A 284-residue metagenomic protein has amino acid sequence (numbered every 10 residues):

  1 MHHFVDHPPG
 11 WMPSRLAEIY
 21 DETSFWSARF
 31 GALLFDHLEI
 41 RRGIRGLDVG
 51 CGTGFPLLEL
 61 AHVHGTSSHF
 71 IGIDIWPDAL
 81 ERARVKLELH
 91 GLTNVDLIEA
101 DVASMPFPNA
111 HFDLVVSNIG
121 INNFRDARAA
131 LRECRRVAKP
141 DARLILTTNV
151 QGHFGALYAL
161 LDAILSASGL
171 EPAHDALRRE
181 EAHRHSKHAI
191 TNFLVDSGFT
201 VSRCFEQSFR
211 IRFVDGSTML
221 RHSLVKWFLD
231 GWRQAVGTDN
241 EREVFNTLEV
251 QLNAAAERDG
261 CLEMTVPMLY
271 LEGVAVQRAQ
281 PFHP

Functional and structural regions predicted by a protein language model:
M1-I44, F55-V63, R82, H90: Conserved class I S-adenosyl-L-methionine
L47-V49, T53-S104: Class I SAM-dependent methyltransferase SAM/SAH-binding core
A103-L114: A short acidic, Gly/Pro-enriched loop at the edge of an enzyme's catalytic core that lines a small-molecule cofactor
L114-A127: A short SAM/SAH-binding and catalytic strip from SAM-dependent methyltransferases
R128-R143: A short glycine-rich, Lys/Arg-flanked "PGG" loop and its adjoining helix->strand segment in the class I
R143-V214: Conserved catalytic/acceptor-binding region of the Class I
S202-G260: C-terminal helical/coil "lid" or tail adjacent to the Rossmann-like core of SAM-dependent
S223, M268-P284: Core SAM-dependent methyltransferase catalytic element
